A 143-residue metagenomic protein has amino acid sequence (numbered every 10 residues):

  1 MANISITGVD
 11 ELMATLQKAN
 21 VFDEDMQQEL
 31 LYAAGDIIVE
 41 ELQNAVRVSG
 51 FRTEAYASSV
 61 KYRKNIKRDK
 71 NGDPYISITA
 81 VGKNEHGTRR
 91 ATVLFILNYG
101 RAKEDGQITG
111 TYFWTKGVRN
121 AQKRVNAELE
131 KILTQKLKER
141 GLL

Functional and structural regions predicted by a protein language model:
M1-Y75, Y99-L143: Short, Lys/Arg-rich flexible segments
D73-N84: Short, hydrophobic/proline-enriched secondary-structure or compact coil segments at domain edges
E85-R89, T134: Intrinsically disordered, low-complexity acidic/polar segments
R89-Y99: A short, structured beta-strand/loop element
